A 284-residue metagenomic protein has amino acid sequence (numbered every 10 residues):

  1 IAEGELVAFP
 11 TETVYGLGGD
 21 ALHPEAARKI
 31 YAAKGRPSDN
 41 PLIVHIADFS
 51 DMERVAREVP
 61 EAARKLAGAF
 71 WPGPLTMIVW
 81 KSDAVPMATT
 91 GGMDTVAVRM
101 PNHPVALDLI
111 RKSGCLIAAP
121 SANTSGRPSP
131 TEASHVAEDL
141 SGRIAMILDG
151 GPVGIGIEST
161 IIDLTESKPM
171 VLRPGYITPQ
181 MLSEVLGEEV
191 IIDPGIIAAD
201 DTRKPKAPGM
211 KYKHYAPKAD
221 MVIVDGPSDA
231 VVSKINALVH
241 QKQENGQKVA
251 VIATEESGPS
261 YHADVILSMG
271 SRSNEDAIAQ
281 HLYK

Functional and structural regions predicted by a protein language model:
I1-K284: Active-site-adjacent structural elements in enzyme catalytic cores
